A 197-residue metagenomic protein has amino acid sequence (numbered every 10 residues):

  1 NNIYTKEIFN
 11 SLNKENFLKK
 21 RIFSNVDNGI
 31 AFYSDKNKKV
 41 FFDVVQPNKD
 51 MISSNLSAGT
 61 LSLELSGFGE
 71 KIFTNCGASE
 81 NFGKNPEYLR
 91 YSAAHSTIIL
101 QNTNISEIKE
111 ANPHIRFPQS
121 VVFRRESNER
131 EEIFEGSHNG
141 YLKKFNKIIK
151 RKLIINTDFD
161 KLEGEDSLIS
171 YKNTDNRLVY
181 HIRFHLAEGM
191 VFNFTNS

Functional and structural regions predicted by a protein language model:
N1-T74: Carbohydrate-active enzyme catalytic cores, enriched for enzymes that act on polyanionic acidic polysaccharides
A78-S197: CBM-like, beta-strand-rich accessory domains located in the C-terminal region of large, secreted polysaccharide-active
